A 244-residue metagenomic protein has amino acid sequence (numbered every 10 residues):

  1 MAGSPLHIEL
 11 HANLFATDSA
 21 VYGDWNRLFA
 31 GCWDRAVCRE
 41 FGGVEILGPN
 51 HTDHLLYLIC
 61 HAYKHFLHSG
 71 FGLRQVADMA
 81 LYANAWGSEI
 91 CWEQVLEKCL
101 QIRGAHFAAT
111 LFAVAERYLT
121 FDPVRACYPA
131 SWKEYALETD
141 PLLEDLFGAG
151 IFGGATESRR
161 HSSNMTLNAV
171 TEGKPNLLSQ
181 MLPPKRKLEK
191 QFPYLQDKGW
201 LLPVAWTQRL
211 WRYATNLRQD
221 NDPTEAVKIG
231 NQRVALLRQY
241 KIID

Functional and structural regions predicted by a protein language model:
M1-D244: Conserved NTP-donor binding/palm subdomain of two-metal-ion nucleotidyltransferases/polymerases, i.e., the charged
